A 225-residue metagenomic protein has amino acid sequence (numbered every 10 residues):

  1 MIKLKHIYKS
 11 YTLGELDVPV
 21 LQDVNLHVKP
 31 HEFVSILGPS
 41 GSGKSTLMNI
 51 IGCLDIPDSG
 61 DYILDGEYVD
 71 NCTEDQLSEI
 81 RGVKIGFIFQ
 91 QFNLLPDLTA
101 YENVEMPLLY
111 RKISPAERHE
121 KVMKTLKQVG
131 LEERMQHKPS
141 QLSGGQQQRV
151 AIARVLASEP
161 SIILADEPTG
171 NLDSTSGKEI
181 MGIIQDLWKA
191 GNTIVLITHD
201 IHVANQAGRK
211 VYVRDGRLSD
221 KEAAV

Functional and structural regions predicted by a protein language model:
I2-K210: ABC family nucleotide-binding domain
K210-A223: H-loop (His-switch) and adjacent beta-strand-loop-beta switch element of ABC-type ATPase nucleotide-binding domains
